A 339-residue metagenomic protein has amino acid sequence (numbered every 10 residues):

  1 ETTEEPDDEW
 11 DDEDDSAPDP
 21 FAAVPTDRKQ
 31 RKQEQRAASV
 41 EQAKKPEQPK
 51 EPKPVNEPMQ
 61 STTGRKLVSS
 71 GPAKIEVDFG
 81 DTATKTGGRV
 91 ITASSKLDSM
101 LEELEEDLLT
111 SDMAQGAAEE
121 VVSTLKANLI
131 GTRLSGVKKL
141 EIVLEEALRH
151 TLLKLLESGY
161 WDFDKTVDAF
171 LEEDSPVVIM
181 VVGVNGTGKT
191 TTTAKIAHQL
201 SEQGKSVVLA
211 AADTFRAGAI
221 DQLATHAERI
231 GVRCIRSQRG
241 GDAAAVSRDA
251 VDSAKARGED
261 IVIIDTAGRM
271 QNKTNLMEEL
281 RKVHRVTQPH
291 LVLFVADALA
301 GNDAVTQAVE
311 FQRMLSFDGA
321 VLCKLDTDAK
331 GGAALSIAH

Functional and structural regions predicted by a protein language model:
E1-T166, D174-S175: Non-catalytic terminal/linker segments enriched in charged/polar, low-complexity residues
G116, R149, L153, F163-H339: P-loop/Walker A NTP-binding module and the surrounding RecA-like catalytic core of P-loop NTPases
